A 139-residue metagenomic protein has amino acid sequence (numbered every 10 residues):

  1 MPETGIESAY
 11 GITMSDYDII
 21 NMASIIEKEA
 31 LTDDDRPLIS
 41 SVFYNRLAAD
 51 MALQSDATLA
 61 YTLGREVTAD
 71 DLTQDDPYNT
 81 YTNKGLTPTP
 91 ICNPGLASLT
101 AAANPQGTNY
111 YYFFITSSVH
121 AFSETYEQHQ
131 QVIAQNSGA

Functional and structural regions predicted by a protein language model:
M1-A139: Bacterial extracytoplasmic/cell-wall-associated proteins, especially those involved in peptidoglycan
